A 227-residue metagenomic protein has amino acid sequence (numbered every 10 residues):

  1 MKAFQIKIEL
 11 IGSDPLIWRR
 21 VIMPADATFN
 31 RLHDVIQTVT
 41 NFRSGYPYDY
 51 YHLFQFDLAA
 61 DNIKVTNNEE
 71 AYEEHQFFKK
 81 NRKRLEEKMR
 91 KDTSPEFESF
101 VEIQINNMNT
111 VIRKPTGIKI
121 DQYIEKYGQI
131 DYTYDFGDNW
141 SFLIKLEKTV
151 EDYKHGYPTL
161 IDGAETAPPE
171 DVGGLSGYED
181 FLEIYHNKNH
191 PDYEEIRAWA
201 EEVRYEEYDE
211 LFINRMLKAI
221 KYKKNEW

Functional and structural regions predicted by a protein language model:
M1-W227: Short linear regulatory motifs enriched in tryptophan with gly/pro/ser
